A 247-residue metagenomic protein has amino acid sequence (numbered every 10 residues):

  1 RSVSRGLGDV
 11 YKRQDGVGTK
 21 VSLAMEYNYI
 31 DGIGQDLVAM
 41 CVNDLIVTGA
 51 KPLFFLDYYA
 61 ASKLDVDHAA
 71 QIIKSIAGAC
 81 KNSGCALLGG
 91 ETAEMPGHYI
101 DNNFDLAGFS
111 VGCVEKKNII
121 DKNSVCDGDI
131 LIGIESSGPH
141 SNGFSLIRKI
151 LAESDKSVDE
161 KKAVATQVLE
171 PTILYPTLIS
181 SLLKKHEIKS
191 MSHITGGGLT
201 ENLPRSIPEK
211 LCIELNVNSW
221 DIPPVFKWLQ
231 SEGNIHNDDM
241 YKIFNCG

Functional and structural regions predicted by a protein language model:
R1-Y11: Single conserved hydrophobic/aromatic residue that forms the stacking wall/gate of nucleotide- or nucleobase-binding
D9-V47: Active-site cofactor/substrate anionic-group-binding motifs, chiefly glycine- and Lys/Arg-rich phosphate-binding loops
V17, D36-L37, C41, K51-S145: Glycine-rich anion-binding loops of enzyme active sites
T19-Y29, D57, D159-A163, N234-H236: Glycine/charged-rich beta-loop-alpha catalytic/anionic-binding loops adjacent to active sites
A24, I130-S136, E214-N216: Short amphipathic
H68-A86, Y99-F104, S154-L169, I173-G247: Glycine-/charge-enriched secondary-structure boundary and capping motifs
F144-D155: Short, compositionally biased
